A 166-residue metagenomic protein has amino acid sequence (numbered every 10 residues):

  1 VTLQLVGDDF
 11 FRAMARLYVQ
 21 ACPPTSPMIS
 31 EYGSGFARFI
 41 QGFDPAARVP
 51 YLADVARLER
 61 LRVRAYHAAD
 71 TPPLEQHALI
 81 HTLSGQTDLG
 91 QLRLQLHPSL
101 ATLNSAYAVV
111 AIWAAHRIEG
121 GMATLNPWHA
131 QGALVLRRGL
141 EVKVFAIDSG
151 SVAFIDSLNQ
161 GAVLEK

Functional and structural regions predicted by a protein language model:
V1-V19: Amphipathic alpha-helical packing elements
L5-D9, S26, G161-L164: Residues at alpha-helix boundaries and the short loops/turns that link adjacent helices
L5-V6, I40, Y66, L158-N159: Hydrophobic residues in alpha-helical segments
M14, A153-F154: Short, hydrophobic/aromatic alpha-helical segments in well-folded domains
Q20-S149: Hydrophobic packing positions characteristic of elongated beta-solenoid/beta-helix-type spike/fiber shafts
F154, L158, A162-K166: Short acidic, hydrophobic short linear motifs in intrinsically disordered regions
